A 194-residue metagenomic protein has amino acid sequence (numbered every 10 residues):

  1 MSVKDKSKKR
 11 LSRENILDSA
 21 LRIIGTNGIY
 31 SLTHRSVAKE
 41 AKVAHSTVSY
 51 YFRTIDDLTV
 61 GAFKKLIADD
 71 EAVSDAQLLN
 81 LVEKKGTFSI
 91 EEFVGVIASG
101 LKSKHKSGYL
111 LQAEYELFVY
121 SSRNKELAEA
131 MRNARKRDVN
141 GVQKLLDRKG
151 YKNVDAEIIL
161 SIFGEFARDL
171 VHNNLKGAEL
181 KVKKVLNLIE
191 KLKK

Functional and structural regions predicted by a protein language model:
M1-L11: N-terminal intrinsically disordered/low-complexity leader segments
D5, L127-R132, D147-K194: Hydrophobic/aromatic-rich alpha-helical bundle segments in the mid-to-C-terminal region
N15, S19-G61: Helix-turn-helix
V60, V94, K136-Q143, L186: An amphipathic alpha-helix signature
K64-E71: Short, basic, alpha-helical segments at the C-terminal edge of helix-turn-helix-like DNA-binding modules
E71-A72, H105-Y115, V119-K149: Amphipathic alpha-helical packing segments from all-alpha helical-bundle domains
D75-S107, I159: Hydrophobic alpha-helical connector segments
I97-L101, E114, F118, I159-F166: Short alpha-helical scaffolding segments that buttress acidic/His motifs in well-ordered protein cores
